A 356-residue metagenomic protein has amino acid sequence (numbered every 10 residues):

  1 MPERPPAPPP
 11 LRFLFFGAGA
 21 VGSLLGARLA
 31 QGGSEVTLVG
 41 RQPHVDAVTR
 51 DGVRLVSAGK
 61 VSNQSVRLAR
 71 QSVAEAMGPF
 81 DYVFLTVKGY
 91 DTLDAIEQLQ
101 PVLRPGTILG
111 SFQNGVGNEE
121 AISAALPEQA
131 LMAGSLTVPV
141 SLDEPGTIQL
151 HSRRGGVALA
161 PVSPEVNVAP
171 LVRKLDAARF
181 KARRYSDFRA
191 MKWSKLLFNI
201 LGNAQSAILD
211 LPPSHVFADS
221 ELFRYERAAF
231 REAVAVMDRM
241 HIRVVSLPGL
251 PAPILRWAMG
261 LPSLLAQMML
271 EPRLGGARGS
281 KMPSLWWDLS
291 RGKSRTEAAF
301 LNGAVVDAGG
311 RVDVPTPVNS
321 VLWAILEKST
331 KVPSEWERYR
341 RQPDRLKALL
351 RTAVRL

Functional and structural regions predicted by a protein language model:
P2-V61: NAD(P)+-binding Rossmann beta1-loop-alpha1 motif at the extreme N-terminus of oxidoreductases
P9, R227-L356: NAD(P)-dependent Rossmann-like dehydrogenase/reductase catalytic/cofactor-binding core
P9-R12, D81, G155: Nucleotide donor/acceptor-binding cores
V53-R70, N199: N-terminal glycine-rich dinucleotide-binding loop that anchors FAD/FMN and/or NAD(P) in oxidoreductases
S62-T147: Rossmann-like NAD(P)(H) cofactor-binding subdomain of soluble oxidoreductases
G78, N114-L201, S206-D210: Rossmann-fold dinucleotide-binding core
L103-G106, T147-A158, S206-F217, M282-S290: Helix-loop-beta segment of a Rossmann-like dinucleotide-binding subdomain
